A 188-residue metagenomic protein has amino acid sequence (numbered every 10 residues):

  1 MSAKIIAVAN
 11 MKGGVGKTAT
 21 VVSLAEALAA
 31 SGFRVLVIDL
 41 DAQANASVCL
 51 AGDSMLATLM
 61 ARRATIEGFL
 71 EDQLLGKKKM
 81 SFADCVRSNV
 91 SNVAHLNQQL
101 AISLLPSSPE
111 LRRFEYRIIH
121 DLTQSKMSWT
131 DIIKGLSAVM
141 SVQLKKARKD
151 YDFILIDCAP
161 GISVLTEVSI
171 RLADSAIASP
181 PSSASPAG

Functional and structural regions predicted by a protein language model:
M1-G188: P-loop NTP-binding core
